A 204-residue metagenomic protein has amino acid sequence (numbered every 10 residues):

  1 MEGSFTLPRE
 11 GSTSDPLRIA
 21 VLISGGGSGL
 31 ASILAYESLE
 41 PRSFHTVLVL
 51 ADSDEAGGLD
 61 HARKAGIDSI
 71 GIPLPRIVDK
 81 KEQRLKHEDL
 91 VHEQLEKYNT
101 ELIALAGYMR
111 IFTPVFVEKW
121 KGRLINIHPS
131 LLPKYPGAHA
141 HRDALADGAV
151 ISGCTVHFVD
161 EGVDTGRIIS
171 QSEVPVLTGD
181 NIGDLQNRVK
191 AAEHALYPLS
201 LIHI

Functional and structural regions predicted by a protein language model:
E2-G57, H61: N-terminal Rossmann-like dinucleotide-binding module
A51-D52, R84, E88, Y98-P114: N-terminal glycine-rich "phosphate-gripper" loop used for MgATP/nucleotide binding and carboxylate activation
G57-D79: Conserved nucleotide-sugar phosphate-binding/catalytic loop shared by glycosyltransferases and other
I111-A149: Anionic-ligand binding region
G137-I169: Short, glycine-/small-residue-rich phosphate/pyrophosphate-handling segment
R167-P198: Conserved anion/nucleotide-ligand pocket segment
I202-I204: Conserved small/polar residues in nucleotide/adenosyl-binding loops
